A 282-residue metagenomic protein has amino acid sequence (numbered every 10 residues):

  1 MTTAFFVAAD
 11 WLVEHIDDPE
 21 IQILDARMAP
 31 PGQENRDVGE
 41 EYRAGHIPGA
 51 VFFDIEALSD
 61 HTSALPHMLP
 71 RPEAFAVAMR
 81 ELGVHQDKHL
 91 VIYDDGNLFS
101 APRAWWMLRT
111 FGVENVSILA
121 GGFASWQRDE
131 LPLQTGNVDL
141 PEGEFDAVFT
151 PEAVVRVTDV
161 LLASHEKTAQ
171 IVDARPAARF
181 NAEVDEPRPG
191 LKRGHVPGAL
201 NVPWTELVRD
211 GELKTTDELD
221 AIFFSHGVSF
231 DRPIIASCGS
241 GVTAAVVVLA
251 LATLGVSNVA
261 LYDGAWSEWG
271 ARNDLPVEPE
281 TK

Functional and structural regions predicted by a protein language model:
M1-K282: Cytosolic catalytic domains that perform sulfur/thiol-centered chemistry
